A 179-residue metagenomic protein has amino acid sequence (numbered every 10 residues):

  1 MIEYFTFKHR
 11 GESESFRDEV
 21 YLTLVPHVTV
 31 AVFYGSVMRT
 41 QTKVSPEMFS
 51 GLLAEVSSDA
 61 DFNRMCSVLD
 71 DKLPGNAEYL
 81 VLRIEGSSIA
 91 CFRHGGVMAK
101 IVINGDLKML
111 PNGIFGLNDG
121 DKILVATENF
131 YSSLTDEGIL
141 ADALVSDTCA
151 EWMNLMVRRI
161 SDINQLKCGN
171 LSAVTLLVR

Functional and structural regions predicted by a protein language model:
M1-A54, S88, F92, V97-G116: N-terminal entry segment of metal-dependent catalytic domains or homologous docking segments
E3, V28-V30, L80, A90 (+2 more regions): Structural motif
G35, I84, A126-T127: Structural motif
R39, V56, A60, A143 (+1 more regions): Charge-dense, low-complexity intrinsically disordered segments
Q41-M48, D61-M65, T148-W152, M156: Short amphipathic alpha-helical segments
L53-V102, I160-V178: Catalytic core of PPM/PP2C metal-dependent serine/threonine phosphatase domains
L69, N118-L124, N129-R179: C-terminal catalytic subdomain
